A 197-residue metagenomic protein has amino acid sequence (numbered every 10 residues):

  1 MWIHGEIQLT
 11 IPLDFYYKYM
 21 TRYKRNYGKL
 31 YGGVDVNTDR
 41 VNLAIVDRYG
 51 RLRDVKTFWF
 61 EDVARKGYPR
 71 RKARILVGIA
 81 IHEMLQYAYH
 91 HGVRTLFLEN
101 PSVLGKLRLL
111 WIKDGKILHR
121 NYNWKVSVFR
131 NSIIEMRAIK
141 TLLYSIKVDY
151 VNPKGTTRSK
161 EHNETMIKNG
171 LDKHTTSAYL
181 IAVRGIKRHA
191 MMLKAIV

Functional and structural regions predicted by a protein language model:
G5-V197: Positively charged, helix-rich recognition surfaces that bind polyanionic ligands
